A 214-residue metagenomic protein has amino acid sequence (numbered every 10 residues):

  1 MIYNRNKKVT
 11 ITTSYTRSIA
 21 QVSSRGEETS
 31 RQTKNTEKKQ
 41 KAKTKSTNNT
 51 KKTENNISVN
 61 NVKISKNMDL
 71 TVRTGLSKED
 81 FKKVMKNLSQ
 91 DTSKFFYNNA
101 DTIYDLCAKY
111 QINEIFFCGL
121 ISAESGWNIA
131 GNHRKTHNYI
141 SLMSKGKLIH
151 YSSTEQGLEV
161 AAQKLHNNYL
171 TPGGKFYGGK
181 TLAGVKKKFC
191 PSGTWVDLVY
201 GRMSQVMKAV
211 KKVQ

Functional and structural regions predicted by a protein language model:
M1-I115, S122, W127-Q214: Catalytic cores of secreted/periplasmic lytic hydrolases that degrade extracellular macromolecules
